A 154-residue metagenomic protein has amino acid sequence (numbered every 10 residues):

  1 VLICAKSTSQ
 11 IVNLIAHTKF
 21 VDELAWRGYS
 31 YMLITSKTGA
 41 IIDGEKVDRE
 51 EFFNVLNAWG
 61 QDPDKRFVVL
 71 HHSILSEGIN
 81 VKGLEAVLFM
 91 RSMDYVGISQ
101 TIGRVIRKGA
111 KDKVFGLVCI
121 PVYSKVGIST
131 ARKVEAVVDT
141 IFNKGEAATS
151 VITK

Functional and structural regions predicted by a protein language model:
V1-V21: Conserved strand-helix element at the start of the C-terminal RecA-like helicase core
V21-R27, A110: Short helix-capping segments at alpha-helix termini
I34-S150: Conserved RecA-like P-loop NTPase helicase motor core
T153-K154: A conserved mid-domain beta-alpha-beta active-site/ligand-binding segment of alpha/beta enzyme cores
